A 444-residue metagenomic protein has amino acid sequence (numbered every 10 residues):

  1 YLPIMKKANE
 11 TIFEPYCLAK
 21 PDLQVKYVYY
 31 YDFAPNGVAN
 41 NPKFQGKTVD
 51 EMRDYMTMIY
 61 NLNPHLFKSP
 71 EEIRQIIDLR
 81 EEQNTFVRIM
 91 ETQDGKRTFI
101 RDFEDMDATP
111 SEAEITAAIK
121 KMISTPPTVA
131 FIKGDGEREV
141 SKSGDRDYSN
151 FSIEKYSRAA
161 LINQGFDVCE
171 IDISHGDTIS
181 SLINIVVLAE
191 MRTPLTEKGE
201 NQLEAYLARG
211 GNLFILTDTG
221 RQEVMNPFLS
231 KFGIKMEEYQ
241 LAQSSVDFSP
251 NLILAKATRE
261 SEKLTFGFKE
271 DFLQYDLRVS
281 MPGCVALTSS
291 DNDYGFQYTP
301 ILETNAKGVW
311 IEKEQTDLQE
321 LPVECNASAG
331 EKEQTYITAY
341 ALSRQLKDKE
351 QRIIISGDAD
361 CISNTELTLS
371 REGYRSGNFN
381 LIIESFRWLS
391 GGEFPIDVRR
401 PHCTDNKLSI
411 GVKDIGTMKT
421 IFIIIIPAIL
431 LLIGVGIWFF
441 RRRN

Functional and structural regions predicted by a protein language model:
Y1-A118, T125-T178, E190-M191, E200: Juxtamembrane extramembrane loops of integral membrane proteins
L18-K20, Q83, Q93, M122-S124 (+3 more regions): A generic structural signal for short, non-catalytic loop/turn and secondary-structure boundary residues
N40-M52, I179-E197, D358, T404-T420: A short, hydrophobic/aromatic-rich structural module that often spans a beta strand with its adjoining loop
T92, R101-D102, K133, L302-N305 (+3 more regions): Pocket-edge structural micro-motifs
T128, D167, G391-V398, L430: Intrinsically disordered or highly flexible coil/loop and linker segments, enriched in small and charged/polar residues
Y148-F394: Acidic, S/T/G-rich, low-cysteine, solvent-exposed domains in lumenal/extracellular/periplasmic regions of secretory
T288-S290, N406-N444: C-terminal signal-anchor/stop-transfer transmembrane helix together with its immediate cytosolic, Lys/Arg-enriched
F386-K413: Juxtamembrane amphipathic/hinge helix adjacent to a transmembrane helix
